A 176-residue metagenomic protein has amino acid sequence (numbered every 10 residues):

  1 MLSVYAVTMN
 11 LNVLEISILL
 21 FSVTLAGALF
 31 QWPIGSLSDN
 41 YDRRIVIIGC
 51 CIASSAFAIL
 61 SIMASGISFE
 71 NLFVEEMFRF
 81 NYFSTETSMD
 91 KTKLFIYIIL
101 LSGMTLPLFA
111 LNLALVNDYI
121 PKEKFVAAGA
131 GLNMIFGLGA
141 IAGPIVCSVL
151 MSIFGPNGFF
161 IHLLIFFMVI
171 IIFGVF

Functional and structural regions predicted by a protein language model:
M1-I16: Short amphipathic helix-loop junctions that connect adjacent transmembrane helices in Major Facilitator Superfamily/SLC
V13, I120-L132: Loop-to-transmembrane helix entry/capping segments in MFS-fold secondary transporters and related SLC/MFSD carriers
L19-G27, L132, F136: Transmembrane alpha-helical segments of major facilitator superfamily
F30-D42, M151-S152: Helix-to-loop junctions at the C-terminal end of transmembrane segments in multipass secondary transporters
I45-L60: Structural signature of the two symmetry-related core transmembrane helices
L106-I120: Intracellular juxtamembrane helix-capping segments at the cytosolic ends of symmetry-related transmembrane helices
V149-F167: A membrane-interface helix-boundary motif in multi-pass transporters
L164-F176: Multi-pass alpha-helical transporter architecture, strongest for 12-TM Major Facilitator/SLC carriers used
